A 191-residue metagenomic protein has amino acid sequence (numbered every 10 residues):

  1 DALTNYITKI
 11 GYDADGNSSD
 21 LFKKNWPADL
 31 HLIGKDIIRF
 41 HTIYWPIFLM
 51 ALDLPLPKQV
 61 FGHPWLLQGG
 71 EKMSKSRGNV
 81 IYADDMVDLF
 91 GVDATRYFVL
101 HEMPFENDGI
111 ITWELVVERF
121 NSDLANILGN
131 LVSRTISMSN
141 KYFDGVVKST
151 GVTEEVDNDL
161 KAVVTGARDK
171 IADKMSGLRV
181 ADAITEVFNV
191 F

Functional and structural regions predicted by a protein language model:
A2-K141, A183-V187: Structured secondary-structure scaffolds
Y12-L21, V132-I171, F191: Conserved, charged catalytic cores of large soluble enzymes
Q68, V87, T150-D159, R179: A ubiquitous short alpha-helical element
E114, G145-V146, G177: Inter-helical turn/loop segments and adjacent helix faces that build the functional surface of alpha-helical bundle
A167-A181: Long, non-coiled-coil amphipathic alpha-helical linker/lever segments that couple catalytic cores to other domains
